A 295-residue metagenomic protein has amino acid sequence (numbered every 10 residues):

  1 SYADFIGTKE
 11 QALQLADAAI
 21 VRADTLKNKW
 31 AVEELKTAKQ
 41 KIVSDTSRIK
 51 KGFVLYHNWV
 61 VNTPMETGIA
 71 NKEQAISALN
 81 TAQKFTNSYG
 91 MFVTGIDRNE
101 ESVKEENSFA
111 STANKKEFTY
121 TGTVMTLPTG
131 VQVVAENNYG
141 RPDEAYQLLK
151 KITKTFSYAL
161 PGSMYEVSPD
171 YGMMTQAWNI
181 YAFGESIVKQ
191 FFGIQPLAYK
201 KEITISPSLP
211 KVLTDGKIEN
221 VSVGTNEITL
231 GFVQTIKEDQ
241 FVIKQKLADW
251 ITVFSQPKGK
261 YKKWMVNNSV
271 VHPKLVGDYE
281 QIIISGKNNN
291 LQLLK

Functional and structural regions predicted by a protein language model:
S1: Aromatic-lined carbohydrate-recognition surfaces of secreted/lumenal glycan-active proteins
I6-Y181, E185-L197: Active-site core of glycosidic bond-cleaving carbohydrate-active enzymes
K84-N87, E101, F118, V131-K295: Non-catalytic C-terminal accessory modules of carbohydrate-active enzymes
